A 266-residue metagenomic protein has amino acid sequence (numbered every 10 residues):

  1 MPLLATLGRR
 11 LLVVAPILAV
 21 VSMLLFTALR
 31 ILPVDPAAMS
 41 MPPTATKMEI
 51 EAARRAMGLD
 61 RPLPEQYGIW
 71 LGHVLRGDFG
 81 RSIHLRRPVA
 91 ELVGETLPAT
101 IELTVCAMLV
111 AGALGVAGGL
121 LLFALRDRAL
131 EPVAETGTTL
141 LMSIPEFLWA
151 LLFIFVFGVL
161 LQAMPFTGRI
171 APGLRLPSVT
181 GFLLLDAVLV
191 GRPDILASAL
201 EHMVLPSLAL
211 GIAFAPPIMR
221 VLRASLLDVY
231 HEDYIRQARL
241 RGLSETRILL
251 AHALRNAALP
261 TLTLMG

Functional and structural regions predicted by a protein language model:
M1-D60, A90, G94, L121 (+2 more regions): N-terminal signal-anchor/first transmembrane alpha helix
M1-L4, D60, P64, D78-A90 (+3 more regions): Short, membrane-interfacial amphipathic segments enriched in basic
P2-T6, L97-P98, E102-L130, E146 (+1 more regions): Alpha-helical transmembrane segments of integral membrane proteins, especially multi-pass inner/plasma-membrane
V14, S22, T44, A111-G112 (+5 more regions): Residue-level recognition of pore/gate-forming positions within transmembrane alpha-helices of multi-pass
I17-G68, F157-I195: Hydrophobic alpha-helical transmembrane segments of membrane transport/permease proteins and related membrane-embedded
V20-L29, G68, G72, C106-G115 (+4 more regions): Hydrophobic alpha-helical transmembrane segments that constitute the membrane-spanning cores of multi-pass membrane
A38, D60-V116: An internal, D/E-rich "acidic patch" concept
A113, A117-L121, L130-F182: Hydrophobic alpha-helical segments embedded in or immediately adjacent to the lipid bilayer of multipass inner-membrane
